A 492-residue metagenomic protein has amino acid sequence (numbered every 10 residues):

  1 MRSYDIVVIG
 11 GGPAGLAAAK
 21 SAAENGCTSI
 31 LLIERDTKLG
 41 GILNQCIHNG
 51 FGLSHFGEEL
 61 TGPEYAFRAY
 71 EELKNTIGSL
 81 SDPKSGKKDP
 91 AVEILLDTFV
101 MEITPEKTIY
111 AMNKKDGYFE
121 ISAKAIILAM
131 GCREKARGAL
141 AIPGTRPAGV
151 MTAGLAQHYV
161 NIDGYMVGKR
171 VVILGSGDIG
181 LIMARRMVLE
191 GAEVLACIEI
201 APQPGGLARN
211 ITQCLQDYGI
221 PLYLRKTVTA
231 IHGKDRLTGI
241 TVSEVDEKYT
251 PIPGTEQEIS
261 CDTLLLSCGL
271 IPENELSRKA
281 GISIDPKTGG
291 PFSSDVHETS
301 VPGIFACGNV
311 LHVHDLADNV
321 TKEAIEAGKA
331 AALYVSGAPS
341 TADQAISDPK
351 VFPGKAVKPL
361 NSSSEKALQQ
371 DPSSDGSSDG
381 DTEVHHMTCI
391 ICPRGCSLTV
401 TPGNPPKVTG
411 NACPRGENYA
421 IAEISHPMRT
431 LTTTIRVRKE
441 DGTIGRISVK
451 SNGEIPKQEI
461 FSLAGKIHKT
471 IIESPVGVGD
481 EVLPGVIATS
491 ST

Functional and structural regions predicted by a protein language model:
M1-I9, Y65-R170, E247-G254, L265 (+1 more regions): FAD-binding core/adjacent interface of flavoenzyme oxidoreductases
Y4-E71, G168-N210, K287: Beta1-alpha1 glycine-rich phosphate/pyrophosphate-binding loop at the start of Rossmann-like nucleotide-binding domains
R68-L80, G86-P105, I109-A111, V188-E275 (+5 more regions): A Rossmann-like FAD-binding core segment of flavoenzymes
F119, A125-L222, T229-R236, L311-H312: Predominantly flavin-linked oxidoreductase catalytic cores and closely associated redox partners
L128, V150-V160, T263-H314: FAD-site-proximal beta/loop scaffold in flavoenzymes
C307-A338: A conserved FAD-binding loop/helix module that cradles the flavin
H312, L333-E365, D379-T382: Active-site-proximal substrate-binding core of FAD-dependent oxidoreductases
K322, E383-I472, G485: Signature of N-terminal electron-transfer/Fe-S-associated modules in redox systems
